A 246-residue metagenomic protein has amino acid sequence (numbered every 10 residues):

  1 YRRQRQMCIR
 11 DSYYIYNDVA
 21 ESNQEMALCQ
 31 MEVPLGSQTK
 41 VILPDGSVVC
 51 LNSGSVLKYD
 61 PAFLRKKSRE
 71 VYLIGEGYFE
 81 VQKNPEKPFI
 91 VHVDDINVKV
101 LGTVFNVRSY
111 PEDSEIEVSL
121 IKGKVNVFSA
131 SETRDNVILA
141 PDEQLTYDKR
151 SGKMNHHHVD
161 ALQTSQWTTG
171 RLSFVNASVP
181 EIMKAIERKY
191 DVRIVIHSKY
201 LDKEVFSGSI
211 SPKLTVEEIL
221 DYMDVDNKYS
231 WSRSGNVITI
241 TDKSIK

Functional and structural regions predicted by a protein language model:
R2-Q6, R10-K246: A residue-level detector for the "anchor" residue at the start of short, highly conserved motifs
